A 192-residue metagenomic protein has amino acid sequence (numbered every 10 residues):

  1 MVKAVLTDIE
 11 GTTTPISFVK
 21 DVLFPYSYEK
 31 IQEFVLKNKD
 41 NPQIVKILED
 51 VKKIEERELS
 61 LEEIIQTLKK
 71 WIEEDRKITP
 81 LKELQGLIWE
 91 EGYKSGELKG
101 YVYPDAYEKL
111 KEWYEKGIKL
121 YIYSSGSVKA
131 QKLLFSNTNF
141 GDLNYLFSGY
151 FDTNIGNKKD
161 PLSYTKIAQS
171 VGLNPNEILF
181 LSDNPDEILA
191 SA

Functional and structural regions predicted by a protein language model:
V2-D21: Asp-based phosphoryl-transfer active-site loop
I9, Y123-S127, D183: Short, well-ordered beta-to-alpha junction loops that form the rim of enzyme active sites and present histidine/acidic
V19-K70: Conserved phosphoryl-transfer catalytic core
E56-P104: Metal-dependent phosphoesterase signature
G86, S95-T138: Substrate-recognition element of Asp-dependent hydrolases with the DxDx(T/V) motif
L120, F180-L181: Conserved SAM-binding loop
S127-I178, L189: Substrate-recognition "cap/lid" segment bordering the active-site pocket of phosphatases
D183-A192: Acidic, divalent-metal-coordinating active-site segment for phosphoryl/phosphodiester hydrolysis, typified by short
